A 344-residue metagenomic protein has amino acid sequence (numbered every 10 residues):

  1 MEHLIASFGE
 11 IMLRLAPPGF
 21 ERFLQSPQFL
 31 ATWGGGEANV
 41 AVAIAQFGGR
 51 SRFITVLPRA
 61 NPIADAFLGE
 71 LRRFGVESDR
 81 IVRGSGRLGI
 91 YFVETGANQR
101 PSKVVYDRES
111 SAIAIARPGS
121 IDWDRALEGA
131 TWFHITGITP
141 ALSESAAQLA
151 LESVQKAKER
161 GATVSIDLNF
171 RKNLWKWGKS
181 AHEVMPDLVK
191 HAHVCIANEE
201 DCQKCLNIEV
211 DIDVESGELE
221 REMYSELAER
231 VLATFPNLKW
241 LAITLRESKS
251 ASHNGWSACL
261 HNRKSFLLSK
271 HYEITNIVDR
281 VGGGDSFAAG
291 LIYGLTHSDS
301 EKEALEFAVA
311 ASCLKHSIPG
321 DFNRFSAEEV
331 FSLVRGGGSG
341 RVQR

Functional and structural regions predicted by a protein language model:
M1-F23: Positively charged, low-complexity intrinsically disordered leader regions
F20-A41: Short catalytic helix/loop segments, enriched in acidic residues and glycine and frequently bearing histidine
T32, V40-S51, G294-H297: Alpha-helix C-terminal capping segments
R50-I138, V330-R344: Conserved N-terminal subdomain of the carbohydrate kinase-like
S51, S78, V164-I166, I196: Hydrophobic beta-strand scaffold residues
K158-T163, F235-K239: A short helix->loop->beta-strand "cap" motif at the edges of active sites that frequently abuts
L174-K264: Conserved phosphate/ATP/ADP-binding segment of small-molecule kinases
L267-G337: Conserved post-catalytic alpha-helical subdomain immediately downstream of the catalytic base and nucleotide-binding
